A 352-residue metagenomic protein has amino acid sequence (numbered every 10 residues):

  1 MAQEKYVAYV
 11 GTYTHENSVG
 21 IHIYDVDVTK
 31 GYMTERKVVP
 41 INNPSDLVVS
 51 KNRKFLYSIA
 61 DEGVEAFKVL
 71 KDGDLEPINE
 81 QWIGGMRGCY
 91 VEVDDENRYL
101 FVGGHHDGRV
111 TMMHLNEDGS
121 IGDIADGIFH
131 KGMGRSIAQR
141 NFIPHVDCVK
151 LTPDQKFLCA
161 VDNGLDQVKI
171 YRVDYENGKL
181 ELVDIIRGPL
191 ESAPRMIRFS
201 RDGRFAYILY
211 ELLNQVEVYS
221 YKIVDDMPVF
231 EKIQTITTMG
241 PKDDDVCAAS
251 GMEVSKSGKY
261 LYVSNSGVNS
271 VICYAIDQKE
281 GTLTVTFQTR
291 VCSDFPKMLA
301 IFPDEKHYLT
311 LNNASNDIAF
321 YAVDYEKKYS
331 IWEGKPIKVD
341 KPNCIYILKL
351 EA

Functional and structural regions predicted by a protein language model:
A2-E4, V49-R53, D95-N97, P153-D154 (+4 more regions): Residue-level detector of Asp-centered blade-edge/turn motifs that repeat once per structural unit in beta-propeller
Y13-H15, I59-D61, H105-H106, L115 (+7 more regions): Short loop/turn segments immediately following the C-termini of beta-strands
Y24-G31, F67-D74, M112-D123, Y171-K179 (+4 more regions): Short loop/turn segments immediately following beta-strands, especially the blade-tip and inter-blade linker loops
K37-N42, E80-G84, Q139-I143, I186-L190 (+4 more regions): Surface loop/turn motifs at the tips and blade-to-blade linkers of beta-strand repeat domains
L75-C148: Asp-box/WD-like beta-propeller blade repeats and closely related beta-sheet repeat scaffolds
A125-N141, I185, E231-D244, I337-A352: Surface-exposed loop and turn segments in beta-propeller and other repeat-based domains that flank or scaffold
